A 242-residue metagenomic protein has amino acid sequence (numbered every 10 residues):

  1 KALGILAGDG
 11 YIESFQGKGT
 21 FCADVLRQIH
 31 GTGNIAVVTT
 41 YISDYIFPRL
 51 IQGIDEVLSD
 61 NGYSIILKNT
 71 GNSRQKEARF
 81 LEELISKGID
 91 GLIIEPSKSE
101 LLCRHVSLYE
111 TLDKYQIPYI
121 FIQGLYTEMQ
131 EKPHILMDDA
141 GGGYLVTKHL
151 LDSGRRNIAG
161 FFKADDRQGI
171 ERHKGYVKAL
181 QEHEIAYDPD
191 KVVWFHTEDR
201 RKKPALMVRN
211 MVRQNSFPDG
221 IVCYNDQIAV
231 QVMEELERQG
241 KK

Functional and structural regions predicted by a protein language model:
K1-G31: N-terminal helix-turn-helix DNA-binding module of bacterial transcription factors
D9, E56-S64, E83-D90, L102-K242: Bacterial carbohydrate/catabolite-sensing allosteric modules
G17, H30-V38, N157, K163: A short, flexible N-terminal coil/short beta segment enriched in small residues
G17-K18, Y41-P48, S73-Q75, L112 (+2 more regions): Short acidic/polar alpha-helix capping motifs at helix-coil junctions
G19, I42, T70-N72, S99-E100 (+3 more regions): Residue-level marker for beta-strand->alpha-helix junctions and adjacent short loops that shape enzyme
T20, K68, P133: Flexible, nucleotide-binding loop/lid elements of kinase catalytic cores
V25-G91, K98, V177: Amphipathic helical "hinge" segments at domain boundaries
E95-P96, Q123: Active-site acidic Asp-centered loop
